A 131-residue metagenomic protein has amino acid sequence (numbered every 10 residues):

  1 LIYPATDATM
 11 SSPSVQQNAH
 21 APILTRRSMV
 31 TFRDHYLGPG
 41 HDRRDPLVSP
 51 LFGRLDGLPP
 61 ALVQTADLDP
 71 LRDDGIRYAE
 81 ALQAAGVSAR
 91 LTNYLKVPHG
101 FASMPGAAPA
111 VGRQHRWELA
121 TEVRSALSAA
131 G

Functional and structural regions predicted by a protein language model:
L1-G131: Alpha/beta-hydrolase superfamily serine-hydrolase fold, recognizing
